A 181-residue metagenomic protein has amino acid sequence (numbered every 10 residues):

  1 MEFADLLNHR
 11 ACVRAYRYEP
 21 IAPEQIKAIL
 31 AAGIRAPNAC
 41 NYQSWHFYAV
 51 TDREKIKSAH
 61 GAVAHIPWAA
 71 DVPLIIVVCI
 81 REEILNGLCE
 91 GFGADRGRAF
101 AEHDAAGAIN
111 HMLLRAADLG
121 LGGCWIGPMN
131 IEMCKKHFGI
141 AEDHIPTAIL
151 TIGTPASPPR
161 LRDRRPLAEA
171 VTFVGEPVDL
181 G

Functional and structural regions predicted by a protein language model:
F3-V13, Q25, A148-G181: C-terminal helix-cap and adjacent tail motif
H9, R35-A36: Helix-loop element at the rim of GNAT/NAT acetyltransferase active sites that forms part of the acceptor-substrate
E19-E24: A short beta-loop-alpha structural element at the N-terminal edge of CoA-dependent acyl/N-acetyltransferase catalytic
I26-I34: A structural motif
G33-I34, I76, A94-H137: Small-aliphatic-rich amphipathic alpha-helix that forms the alpha element of a beta-alpha
N38-A108: Glycine/small-residue-rich phosphate/adenosyl-binding loop
P67-I75, G139-L161: A glycine-rich helix N-cap at a beta->alpha junction
I80, P128, T154: Short secondary-structure boundary segments
